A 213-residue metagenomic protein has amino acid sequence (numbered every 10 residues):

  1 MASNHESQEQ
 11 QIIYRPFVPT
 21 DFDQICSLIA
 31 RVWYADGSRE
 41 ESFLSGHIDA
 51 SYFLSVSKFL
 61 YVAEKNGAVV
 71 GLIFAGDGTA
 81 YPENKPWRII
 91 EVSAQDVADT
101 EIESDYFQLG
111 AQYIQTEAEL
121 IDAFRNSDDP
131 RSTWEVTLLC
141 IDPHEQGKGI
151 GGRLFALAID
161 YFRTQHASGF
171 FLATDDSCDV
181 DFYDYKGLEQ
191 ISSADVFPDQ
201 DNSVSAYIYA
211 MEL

Functional and structural regions predicted by a protein language model:
Q11-S27, D77: A short beta-loop-alpha structural element at the N-terminal edge of CoA-dependent acyl/N-acetyltransferase catalytic
S38-K65, F74, R125: Active-site rim helix/loop that mediates acceptor-substrate recognition in acyltransferases
A50-V62, G78-E83, V97, E135: A short helix-loop-beta-strand connector motif used in the catalytic cores of GNAT acetyltransferases and, in some
T79-W134, F197-N202: Conserved acyl-donor/pantetheine-binding loop and adjacent beta-alpha core of acyl/acetyltransferases and related
D122, G152, T164, D176-S193: Conserved active-site alpha-helix within GNAT-family acetyltransferase domains
T133-W134, F162-D175: Conserved GNAT acetyl-CoA-binding A-motif
T137-L139, P143-Q146, F171-D181, V196-Q200: Conserved beta-strand-loop-alpha-helix junction that forms the acyl-donor binding cleft
I141, G147-D160, Y185: Conserved acetyl-CoA-binding loop-helix of GNAT-fold acetyltransferases
